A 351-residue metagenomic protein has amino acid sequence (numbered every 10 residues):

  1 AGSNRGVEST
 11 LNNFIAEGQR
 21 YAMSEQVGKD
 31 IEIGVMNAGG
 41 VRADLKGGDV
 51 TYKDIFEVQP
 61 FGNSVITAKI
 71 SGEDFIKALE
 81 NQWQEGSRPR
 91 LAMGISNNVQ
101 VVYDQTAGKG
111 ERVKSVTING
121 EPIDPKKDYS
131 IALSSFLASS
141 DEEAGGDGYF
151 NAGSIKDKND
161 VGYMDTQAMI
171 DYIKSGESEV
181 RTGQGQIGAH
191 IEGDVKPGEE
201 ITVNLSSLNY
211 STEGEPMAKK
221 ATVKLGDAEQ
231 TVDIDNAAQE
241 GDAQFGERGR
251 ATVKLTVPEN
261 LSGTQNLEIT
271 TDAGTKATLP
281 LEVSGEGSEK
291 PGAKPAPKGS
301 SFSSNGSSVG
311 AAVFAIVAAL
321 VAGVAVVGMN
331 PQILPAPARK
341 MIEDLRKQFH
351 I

Functional and structural regions predicted by a protein language model:
A1-F302: Catalytic centers of hydrolytic enzymes
S288-I351: C-terminal cell-surface addressing/anchoring modules of secreted/extracellular proteins
